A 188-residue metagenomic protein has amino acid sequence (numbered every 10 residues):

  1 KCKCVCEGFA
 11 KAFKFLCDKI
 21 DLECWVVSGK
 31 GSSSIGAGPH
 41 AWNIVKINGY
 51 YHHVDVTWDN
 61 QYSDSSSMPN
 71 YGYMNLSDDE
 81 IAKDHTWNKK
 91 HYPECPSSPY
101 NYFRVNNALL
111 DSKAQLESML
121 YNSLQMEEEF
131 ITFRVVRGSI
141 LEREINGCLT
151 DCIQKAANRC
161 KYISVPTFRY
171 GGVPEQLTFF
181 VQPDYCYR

Functional and structural regions predicted by a protein language model:
K1, S77-R188: N-terminal accessory/pre-domain segments preceding catalytic cores
E7-D79: Hydrophobic/aromatic-rich core segments of domains that either
